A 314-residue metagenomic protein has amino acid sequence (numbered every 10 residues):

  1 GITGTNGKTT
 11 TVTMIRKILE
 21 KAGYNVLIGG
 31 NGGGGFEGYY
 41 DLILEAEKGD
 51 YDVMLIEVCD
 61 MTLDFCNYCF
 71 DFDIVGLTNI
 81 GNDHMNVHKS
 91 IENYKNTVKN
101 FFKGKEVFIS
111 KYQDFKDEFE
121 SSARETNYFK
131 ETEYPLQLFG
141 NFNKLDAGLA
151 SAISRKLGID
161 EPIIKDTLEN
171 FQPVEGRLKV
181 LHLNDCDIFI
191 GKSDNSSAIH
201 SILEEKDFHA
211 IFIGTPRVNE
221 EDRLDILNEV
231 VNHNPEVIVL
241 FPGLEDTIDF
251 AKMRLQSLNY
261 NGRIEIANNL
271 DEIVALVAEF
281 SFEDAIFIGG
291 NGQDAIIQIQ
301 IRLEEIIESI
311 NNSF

Functional and structural regions predicted by a protein language model:
G1-E106, F115-S121: Phosphate-binding loop of NTP-binding sites
R16-K17, Y68-F72, K89-N93, S121-A123 (+4 more regions): Short, glycine/charged-enriched secondary-structure capping and boundary segments
F36-Y39, H84-I91, Y134-G140, E221-L224 (+2 more regions): Short, charged, surface-exposed secondary-structure boundary motifs
M54-E57, K105-Y112, R124-F129, I238-F241 (+1 more regions): Short, hydrophobic beta-strand segments that form beta-sheet elements in well-ordered domains
D60-T62, S110-D117, G243-D246, G292-Q293: Short, polar loop motifs at secondary-structure junctions
D73-I74, E106-V107, D117-F139, L255-A267: Active-site regions of enzymes building and remodeling cell-envelope glycoconjugates
H88-E92, D117-I199: Adenine nucleotide phosphate-binding catalytic loops in nucleotide-utilizing enzymes
R155-I159, D166-V174, V180-F314: ATP-dependent carboxylate-amine ligase
